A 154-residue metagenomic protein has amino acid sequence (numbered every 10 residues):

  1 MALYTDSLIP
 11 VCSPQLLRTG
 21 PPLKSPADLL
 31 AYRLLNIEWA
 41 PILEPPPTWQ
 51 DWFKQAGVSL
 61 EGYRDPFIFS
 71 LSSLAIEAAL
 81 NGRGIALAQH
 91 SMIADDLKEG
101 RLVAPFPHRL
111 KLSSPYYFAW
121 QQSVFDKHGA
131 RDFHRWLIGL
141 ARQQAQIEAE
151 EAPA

Functional and structural regions predicted by a protein language model:
M1, A27, I76-E77, R131: Alpha-helical segments flanking ligand/cofactor-binding loops in enzyme cores
M1-A2, S25-A27, G57-S59, H108: Short secondary-structure boundary/capping segments
A2-I37: Flexible hinge/capping segments at coil-to-helix
Q15-S25, I42-L43, S59, S123-H128: Short helix-loop capping/hinge motifs at secondary-structure junctions, enriched in acidic/polar residues
A27, H90-D95, E99, H108-A154: C-terminal effector-binding regulatory domain of bacterial HTH transcription factors
L35-A56: Secondary-structure junction motif
P46-F53, F69, Q89, W136 (+1 more regions): Tryptophan-centric aromatic hotspots in well-structured domains and transmembrane helices
V58-A104, K111: Hydrophobic hinge/microswitch elements
